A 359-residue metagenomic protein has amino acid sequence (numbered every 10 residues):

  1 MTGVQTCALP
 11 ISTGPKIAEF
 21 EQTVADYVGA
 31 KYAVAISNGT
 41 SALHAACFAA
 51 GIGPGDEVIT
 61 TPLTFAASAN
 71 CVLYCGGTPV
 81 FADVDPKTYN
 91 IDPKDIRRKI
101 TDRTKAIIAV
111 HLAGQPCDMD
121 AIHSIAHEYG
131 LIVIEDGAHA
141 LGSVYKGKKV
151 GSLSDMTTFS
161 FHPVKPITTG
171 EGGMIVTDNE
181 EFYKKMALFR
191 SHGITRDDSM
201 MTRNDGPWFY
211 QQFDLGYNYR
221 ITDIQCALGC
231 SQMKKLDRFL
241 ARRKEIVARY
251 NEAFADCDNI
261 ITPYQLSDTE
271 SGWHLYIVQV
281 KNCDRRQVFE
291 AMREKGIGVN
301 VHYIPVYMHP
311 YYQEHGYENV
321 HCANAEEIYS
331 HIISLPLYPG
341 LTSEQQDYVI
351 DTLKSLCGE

Functional and structural regions predicted by a protein language model:
M1-L9: Short, small-residue-biased leader/transition segments that mark boundaries at the very start of proteins
P10-E57, C71-C75, F81-D83, K148: Phosphate-binding glycine-rich loop
P15-T23, Y27-K31, K94, A106-V110 (+4 more regions): PLP-dependent aminotransferase class I/II
V34, I59, V80, V133-I134 (+3 more regions): Structural detector of well-ordered beta-strand residues that form the stable sheet scaffold of enzyme domains
F48-G137, V144: PLP-dependent aminotransferase-like
N90-K99, G147-M156, Y348-L356: A short alpha/beta connector and helix-capping loop motif
E135-T168, K184, W208-F213: Conserved active-site segment immediately N-terminal to the catalytic lysine that forms the internal aldimine
S152-R196, D223: Active-site PLP attachment segment
